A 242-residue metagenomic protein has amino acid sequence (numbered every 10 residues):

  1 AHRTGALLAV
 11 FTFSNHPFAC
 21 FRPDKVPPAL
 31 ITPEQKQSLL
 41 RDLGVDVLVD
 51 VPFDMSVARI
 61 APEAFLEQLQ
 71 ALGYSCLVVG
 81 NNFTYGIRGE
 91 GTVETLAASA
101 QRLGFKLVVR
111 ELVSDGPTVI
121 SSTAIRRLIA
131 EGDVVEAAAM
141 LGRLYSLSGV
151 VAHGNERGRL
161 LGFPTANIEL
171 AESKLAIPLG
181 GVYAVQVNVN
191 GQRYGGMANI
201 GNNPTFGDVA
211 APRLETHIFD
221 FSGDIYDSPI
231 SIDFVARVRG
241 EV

Functional and structural regions predicted by a protein language model:
H2-L72: Core alpha/beta nucleotide-donor-binding catalytic domains of modification enzymes
T4-A6, V45, F105, R143 (+1 more regions): Short glycine/serine/threonine/alanine-rich loop segments
S14, D54, V113-D115, V238: Short, solvent-exposed coil/turn elements at secondary-structure transition points
S14, V79-N81, F234: A secondary-structure boundary/capping signal
P52, N81, E111, I200-N202: Short secondary-structure boundary segments
R59-P164, G240-E241: Classical nucleotidyltransferase
G154-V242: Phosphate/ribose-recognition catalytic cores of enzymes acting on nucleotide-derived substrates
